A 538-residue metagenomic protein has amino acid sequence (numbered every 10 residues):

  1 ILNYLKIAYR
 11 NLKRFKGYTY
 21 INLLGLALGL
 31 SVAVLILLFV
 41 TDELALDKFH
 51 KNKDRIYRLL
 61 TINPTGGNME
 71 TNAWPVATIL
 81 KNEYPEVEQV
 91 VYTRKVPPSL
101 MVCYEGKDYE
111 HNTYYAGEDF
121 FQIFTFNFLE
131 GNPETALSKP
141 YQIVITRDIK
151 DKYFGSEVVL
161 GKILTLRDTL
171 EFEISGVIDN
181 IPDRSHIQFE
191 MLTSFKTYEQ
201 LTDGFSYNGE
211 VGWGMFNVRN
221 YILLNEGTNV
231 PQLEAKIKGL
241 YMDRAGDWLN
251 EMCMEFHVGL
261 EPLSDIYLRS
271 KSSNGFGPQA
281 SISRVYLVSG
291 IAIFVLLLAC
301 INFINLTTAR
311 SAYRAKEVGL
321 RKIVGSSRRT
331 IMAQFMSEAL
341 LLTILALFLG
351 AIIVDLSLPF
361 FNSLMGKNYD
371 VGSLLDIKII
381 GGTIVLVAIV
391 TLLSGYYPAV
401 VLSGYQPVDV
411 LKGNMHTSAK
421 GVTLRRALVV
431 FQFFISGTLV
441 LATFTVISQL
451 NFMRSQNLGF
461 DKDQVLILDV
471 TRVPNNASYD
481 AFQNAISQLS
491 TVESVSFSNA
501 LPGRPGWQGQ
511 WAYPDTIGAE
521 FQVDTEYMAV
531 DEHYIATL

Functional and structural regions predicted by a protein language model:
I1-Y20, N274-G277, T307-I344, L356-N476: Alpha-helical transmembrane segments of integral membrane proteins
L12, N22, E43, L59 (+19 more regions): Generic structural signal for small/hydrophobic residues in well-ordered secondary structure, especially within
G17-L38, K53-N68, N82, E86 (+6 more regions): Bacterial inner-membrane juxtamembrane interface segments
L28-L35, A292-L298, L345-I353, I389-S394 (+1 more regions): Hydrophobic alpha-helical membrane-associated segments
L37-S99, G209-Y221, E234-K236, H257-L268 (+2 more regions): Membrane-proximal extracellular/periplasmic loop immediately following the first transmembrane helix
G117-L129, I143-S283, A481-L538: Mid-to-C-terminal secondary-structure elements that act as membrane-proximal/extracytoplasmic interface segments
F276-V295, I377-K378, G382: N-terminal membrane-entry
